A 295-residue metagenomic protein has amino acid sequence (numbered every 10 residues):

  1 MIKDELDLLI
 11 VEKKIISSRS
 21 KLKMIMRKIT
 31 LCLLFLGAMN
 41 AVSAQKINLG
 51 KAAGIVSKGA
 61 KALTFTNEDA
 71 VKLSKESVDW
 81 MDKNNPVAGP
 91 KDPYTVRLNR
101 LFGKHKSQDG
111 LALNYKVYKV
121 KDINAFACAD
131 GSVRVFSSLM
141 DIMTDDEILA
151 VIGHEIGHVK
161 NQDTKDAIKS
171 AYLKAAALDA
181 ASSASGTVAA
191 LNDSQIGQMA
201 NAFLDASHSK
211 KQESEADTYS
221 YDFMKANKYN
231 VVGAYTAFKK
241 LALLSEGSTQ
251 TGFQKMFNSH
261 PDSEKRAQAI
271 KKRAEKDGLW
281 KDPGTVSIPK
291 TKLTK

Functional and structural regions predicted by a protein language model:
K13-I15: Polybasic, lysine-rich low-complexity intrinsically disordered segments
S17-S20: Serine residues within intrinsically disordered or low-complexity segments
K23-I29: Positively charged n-region of N-terminal signal peptides that target proteins for export
I29-A38: Sec-dependent N-terminal signal peptides
N40-A44: Sec/Tat signal peptide C-region and signal peptidase I cleavage site
Q45-K295: A Zn2+-metalloprotease active-site environment signal
